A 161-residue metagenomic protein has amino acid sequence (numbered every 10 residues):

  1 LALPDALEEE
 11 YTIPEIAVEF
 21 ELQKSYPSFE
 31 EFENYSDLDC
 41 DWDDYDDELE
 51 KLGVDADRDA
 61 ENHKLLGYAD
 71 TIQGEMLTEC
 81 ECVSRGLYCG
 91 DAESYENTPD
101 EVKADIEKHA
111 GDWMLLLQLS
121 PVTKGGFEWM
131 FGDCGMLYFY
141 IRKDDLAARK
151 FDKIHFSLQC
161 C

Functional and structural regions predicted by a protein language model:
L1-C161: Preference for intrinsically disordered or flexible, low-complexity segments and adjacent hinge/connector residues
